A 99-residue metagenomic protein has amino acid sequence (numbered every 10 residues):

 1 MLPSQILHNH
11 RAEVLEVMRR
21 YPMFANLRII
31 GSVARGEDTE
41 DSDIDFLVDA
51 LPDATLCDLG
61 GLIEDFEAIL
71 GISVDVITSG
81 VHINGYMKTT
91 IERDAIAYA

Functional and structural regions predicted by a protein language model:
M1-N26, A34-E40, A50-A99: Catalytic core of pol beta-like nucleotidyltransferases
I29: Conserved histidines in hydrophobic membrane contexts and catalytic metal-binding motifs
